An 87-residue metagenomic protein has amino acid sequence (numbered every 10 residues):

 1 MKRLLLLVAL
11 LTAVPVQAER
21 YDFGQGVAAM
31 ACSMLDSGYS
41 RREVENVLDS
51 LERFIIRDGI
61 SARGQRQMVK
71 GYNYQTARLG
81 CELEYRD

Functional and structural regions predicted by a protein language model:
M1, Y21, G38-E45, A62: Low-complexity, intrinsically disordered regions enriched in charged/polar residues
M1-L7: Sec-dependent signal peptide recognition, specifically the positively charged N-region followed immediately by
A13-P15: N-terminal signal peptide c-region/cleavage motif recognized by signal peptidases
A18-Y39: Immediate post-signal-peptide N-terminus of mature secreted/exported proteins
R42-D87: Compact alpha-helical subdomains of small soluble proteins
